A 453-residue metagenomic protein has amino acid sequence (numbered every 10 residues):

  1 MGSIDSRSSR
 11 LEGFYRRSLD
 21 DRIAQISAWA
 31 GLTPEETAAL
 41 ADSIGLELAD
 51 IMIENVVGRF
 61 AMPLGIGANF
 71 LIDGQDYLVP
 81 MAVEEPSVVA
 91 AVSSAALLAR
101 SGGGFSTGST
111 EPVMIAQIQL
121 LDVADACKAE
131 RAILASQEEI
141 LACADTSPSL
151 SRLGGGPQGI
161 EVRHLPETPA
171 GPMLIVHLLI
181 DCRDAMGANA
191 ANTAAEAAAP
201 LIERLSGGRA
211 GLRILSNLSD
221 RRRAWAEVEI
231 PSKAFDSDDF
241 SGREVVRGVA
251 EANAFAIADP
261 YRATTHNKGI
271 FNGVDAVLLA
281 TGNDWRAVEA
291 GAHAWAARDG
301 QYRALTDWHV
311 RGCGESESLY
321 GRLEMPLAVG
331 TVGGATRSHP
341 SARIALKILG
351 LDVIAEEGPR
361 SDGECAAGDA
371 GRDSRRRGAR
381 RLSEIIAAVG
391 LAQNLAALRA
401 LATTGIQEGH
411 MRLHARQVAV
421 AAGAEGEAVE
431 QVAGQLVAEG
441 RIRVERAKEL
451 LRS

Functional and structural regions predicted by a protein language model:
M1-Y77, E85, F105, S109-V113 (+3 more regions): Acidic/polar, glycine-rich intrinsically disordered N-terminal extensions of enzymes
E36-A39, G104-T110, S147-I160, L205-N217 (+9 more regions): Flexible, glycine/charged-enriched surface loops at secondary-structure junctions
A49-E54, G58-G171, V176-L179: Small-residue-rich
M62-V88, R183-A191, I257-N283, G390-A400 (+1 more regions): Conserved phosphate/anionic-ligand binding catalytic regions in large, soluble enzymes, centered on
D73, P80, L382, L401-T403 (+1 more regions): C-terminal non-catalytic interaction/assembly regions of soluble proteins
D184-M186, A191-S341, D362: Glycine-rich anion/phosphate-binding loop at the beta-strand->alpha-helix junction
T281-W285, H293, R298-D362, D373-V420: C-terminal catalytic subdomain
